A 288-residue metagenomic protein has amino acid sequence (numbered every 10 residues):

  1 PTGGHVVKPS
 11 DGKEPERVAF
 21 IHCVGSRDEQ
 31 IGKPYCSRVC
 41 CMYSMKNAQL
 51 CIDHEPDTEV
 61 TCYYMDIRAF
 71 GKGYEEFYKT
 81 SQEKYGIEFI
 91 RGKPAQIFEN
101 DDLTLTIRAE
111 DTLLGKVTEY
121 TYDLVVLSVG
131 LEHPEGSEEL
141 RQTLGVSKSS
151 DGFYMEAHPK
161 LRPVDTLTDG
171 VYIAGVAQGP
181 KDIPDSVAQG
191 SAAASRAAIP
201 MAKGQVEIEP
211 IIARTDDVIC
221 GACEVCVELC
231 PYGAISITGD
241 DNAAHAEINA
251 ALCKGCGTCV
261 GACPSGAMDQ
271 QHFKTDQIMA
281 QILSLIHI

Functional and structural regions predicted by a protein language model:
P1-L285: Residues forming the flavin
